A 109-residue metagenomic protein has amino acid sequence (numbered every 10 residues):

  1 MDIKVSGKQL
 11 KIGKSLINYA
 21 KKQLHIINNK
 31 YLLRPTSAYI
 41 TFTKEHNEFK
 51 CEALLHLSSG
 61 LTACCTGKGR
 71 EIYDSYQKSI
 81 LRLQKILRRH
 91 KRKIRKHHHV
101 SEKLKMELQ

Functional and structural regions predicted by a protein language model:
M1-Q109: N-terminal, polar/charged subdomain of small-to-medium soluble alpha/beta proteins
